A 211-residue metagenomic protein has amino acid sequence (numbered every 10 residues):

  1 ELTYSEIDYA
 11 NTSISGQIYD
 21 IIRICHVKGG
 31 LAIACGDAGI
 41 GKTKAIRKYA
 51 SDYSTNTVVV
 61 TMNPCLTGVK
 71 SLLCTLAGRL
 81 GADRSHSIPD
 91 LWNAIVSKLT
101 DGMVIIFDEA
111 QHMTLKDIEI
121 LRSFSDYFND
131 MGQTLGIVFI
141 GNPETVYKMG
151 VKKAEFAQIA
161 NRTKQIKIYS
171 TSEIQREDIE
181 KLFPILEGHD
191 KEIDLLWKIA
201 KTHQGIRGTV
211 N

Functional and structural regions predicted by a protein language model:
E1-G29: A short, basic N-terminal segment
V27-K48, P64-C65: Walker A/P-loop nucleotide-binding motif
G36-A38, M113, F128-E155: Sensor-1/coupling segment of RecA-like P-loop NTPase cores
T55-T57, K152-S172: A short helix-turn-beta junction within AAA+ P-loop NTPase domains corresponding to the substrate/partner-engaging
G68-H86: Conserved NTP-binding/hydrolysis module of P-loop NTPases
I95-L121, S125-F128: Conserved P-loop NTPase "ATPase switch" module shared by AAA+ and STAND
I168-L195: Conserved small helical "lid"/interfacial subdomain of P-loop NTPases
A200-N211: The conserved phosphate-sensing helix
